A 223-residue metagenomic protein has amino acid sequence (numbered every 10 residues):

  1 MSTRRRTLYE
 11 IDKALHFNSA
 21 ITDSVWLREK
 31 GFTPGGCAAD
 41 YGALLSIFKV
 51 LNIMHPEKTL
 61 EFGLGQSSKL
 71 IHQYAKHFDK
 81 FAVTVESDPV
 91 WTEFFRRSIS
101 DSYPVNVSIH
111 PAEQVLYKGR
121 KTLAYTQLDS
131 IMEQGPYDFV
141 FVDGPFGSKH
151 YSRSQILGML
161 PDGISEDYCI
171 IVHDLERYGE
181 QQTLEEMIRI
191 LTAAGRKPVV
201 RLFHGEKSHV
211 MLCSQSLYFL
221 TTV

Functional and structural regions predicted by a protein language model:
N18-M54: Class I SAM-dependent methyltransferase Rossmann-like catalytic core, especially the SAM/SAH-binding loop
M54-G65: Conserved class I S-adenosyl-L-methionine
Q66-F78: Conserved SAM-binding loop of SAM-dependent methyltransferases across substrates and taxa, primarily the Class I
D79-E86: Conserved SAM-binding motif I beta-strand of class I
T92-E93: Short alpha-helix immediately C-terminal to the canonical SAM-binding loop
R96-G135: S-adenosyl-L-methionine
E133-D143: Short SAM/SAH-binding signature in class I
P145-V223: C-terminal substrate-binding/active-site "lid" region of AdoMet-derived donor-dependent transferases
